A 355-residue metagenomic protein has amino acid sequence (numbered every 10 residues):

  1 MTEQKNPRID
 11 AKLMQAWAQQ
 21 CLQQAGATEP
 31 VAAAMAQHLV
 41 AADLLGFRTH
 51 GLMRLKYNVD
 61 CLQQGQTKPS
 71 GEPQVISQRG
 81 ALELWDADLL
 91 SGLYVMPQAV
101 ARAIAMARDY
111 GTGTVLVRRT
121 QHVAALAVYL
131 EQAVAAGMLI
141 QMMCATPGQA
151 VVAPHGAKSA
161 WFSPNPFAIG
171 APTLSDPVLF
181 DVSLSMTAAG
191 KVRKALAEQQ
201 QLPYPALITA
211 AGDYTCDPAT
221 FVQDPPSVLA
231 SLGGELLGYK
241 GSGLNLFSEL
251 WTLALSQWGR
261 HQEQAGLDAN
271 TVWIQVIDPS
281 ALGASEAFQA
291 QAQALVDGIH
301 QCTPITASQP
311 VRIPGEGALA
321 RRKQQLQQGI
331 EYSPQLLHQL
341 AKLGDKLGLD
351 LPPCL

Functional and structural regions predicted by a protein language model:
Q4-I9, M14, H261-L355: Catalytic-core signal marking the mid-to-C-terminal active-site face
P7-M14, A27-G51, T67-Q78, G266-D268: N-terminal glycine-rich anion-binding loops that anchor highly charged ligand groups
H50-I104: Active-site cofactor/substrate anionic-group-binding motifs, chiefly glycine- and Lys/Arg-rich phosphate-binding loops
L82-L174: A generic, well-ordered mixed alpha/beta core segment in the N-terminal half of proteins
M138-V151, E249-G266: Glycine-rich phosphate/pyrophosphate-binding loops and their adjacent beta-strand/loop elements at enzyme active sites
V151-Q223: Phosphate/diphosphate-binding glycine-rich loops and adjacent basic-rich segments that engage nucleotide
Q200-Q262: Secondary-shell segments that build the walls of catalytic and ion/ligand-binding clefts
